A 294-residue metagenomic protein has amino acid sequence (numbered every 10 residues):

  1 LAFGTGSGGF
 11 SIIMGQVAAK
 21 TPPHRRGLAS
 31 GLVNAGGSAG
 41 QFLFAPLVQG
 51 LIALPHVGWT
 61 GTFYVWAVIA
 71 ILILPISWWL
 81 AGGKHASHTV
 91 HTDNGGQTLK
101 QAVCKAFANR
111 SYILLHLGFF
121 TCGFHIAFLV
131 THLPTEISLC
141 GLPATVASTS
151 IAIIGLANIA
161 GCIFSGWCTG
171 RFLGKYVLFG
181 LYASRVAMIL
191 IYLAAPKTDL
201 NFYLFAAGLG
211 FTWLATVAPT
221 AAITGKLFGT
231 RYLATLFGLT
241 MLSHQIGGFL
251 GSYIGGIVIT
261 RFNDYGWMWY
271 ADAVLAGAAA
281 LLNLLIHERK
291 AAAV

Functional and structural regions predicted by a protein language model:
L1-G36, G229: Cytoplasmic helix-loop-helix junction between adjacent transmembrane helices in 12-TM secondary transporters
L1-G8, F120, N201-A215: Hydrophobic core of transmembrane alpha-helices in multi-pass small-molecule transporters, especially MFS/SLC-type
G27-P46, M241-G251: Glycine-rich segments within core transmembrane alpha-helices of 12-TM secondary carriers
V33-H85: Helix-loop-helix hairpin linking two adjacent transmembrane segments in secondary transporters
A81-Q101, A293-V294: Flexible cytoplasmic inter-helical loops of multi-pass small-molecule transporters
N109-S165: Extracytoplasmic gate region of multi-pass secondary transporters
C162-L173, I259-T260: Helix-to-loop junctions at the C-terminal end of transmembrane segments in multipass secondary transporters
Y176-I191: Structural signature of the two symmetry-related core transmembrane helices
